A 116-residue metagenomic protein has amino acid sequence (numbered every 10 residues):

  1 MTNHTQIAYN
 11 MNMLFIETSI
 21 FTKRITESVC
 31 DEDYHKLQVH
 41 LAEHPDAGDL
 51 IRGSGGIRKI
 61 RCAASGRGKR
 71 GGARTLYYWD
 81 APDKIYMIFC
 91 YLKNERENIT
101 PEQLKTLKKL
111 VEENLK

Functional and structural regions predicted by a protein language model:
M1-E32: Arg/Lys-rich, positively charged N-terminal/basic patches that mediate binding to nucleic acids
L14, R58, E97: Residues that recognize and position ribonucleotide moieties
I25, L37-Q38: Short Gly/aromatic-enriched secondary-structure transition segments
D31-Y34, L104: Amphipathic alpha-helical transducer elements in NTP-driven molecular machines
V39-K69: A short, surface-exposed loop/turn module that caps and links secondary-structure elements
A64-G66, Y77-D80: Short, low-complexity Ser/Thr-rich regulatory SLiMs
R70-T75: Short, surface-exposed coil-to-beta transition loops
Y78-K116: Enriched for short, Lys/Arg-rich terminal
